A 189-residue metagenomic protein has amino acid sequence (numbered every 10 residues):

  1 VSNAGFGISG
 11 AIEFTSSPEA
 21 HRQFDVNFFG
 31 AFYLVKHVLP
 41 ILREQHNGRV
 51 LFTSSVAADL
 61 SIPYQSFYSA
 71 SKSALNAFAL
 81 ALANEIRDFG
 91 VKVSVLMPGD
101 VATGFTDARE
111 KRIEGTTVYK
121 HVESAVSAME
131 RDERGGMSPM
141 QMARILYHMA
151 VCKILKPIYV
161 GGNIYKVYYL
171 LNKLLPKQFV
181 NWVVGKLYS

Functional and structural regions predicted by a protein language model:
N3-I8: Conserved NAD(P)H cofactor-binding loop of Rossmann-fold oxidoreductase domains
A11-I12, E19-H21: Substrate-binding pocket helix/loop in short-chain dehydrogenase/reductase
E13, L60-S66: Active-site loop immediately N-terminal to the catalytic Tyr-X3-Lys motif of short-chain dehydrogenase/reductase
V35, S71: Active-site helix of classical SDR
S55: Residue(s) in the substrate-gating loop at a strand-loop-helix junction that position the organic substrate next
L60, A81-K92: Active-site-adjacent segment of SDR/Rossmann-fold oxidoreductases
R87-E133: C-terminal beta-strand-loop-alpha-helix "lid" module of Rossmann-like NAD(P)-dependent dehydrogenases
